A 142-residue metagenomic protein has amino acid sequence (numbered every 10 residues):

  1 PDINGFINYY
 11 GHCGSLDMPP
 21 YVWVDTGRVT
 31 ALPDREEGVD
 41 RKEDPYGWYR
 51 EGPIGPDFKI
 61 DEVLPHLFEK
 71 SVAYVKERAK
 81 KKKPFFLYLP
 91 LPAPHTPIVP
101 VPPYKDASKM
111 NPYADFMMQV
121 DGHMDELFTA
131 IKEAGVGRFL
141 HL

Functional and structural regions predicted by a protein language model:
P1-F85, L91-P102: Formylglycine-dependent
D25-V29, S108, H123: A sequence-level detector of short, solvent-exposed, charge-rich linear segments
L64, F68, M117-V120, M124: Aromatic/hydrophobic pocket-lining residues that form the small-molecule binding cavity in soluble enzyme cores
P103-A107, V136: Glycine-rich, phosphate-binding/catalytic loops in enzymes
A107-D121: Active-site-proximal segments of metal-dependent phosphoesterases and phosphodiesterases across multiple
Q119-L142: Metal-dependent active-site segment of extracytoplasmic phospho-/sulfohydrolases and closely related
